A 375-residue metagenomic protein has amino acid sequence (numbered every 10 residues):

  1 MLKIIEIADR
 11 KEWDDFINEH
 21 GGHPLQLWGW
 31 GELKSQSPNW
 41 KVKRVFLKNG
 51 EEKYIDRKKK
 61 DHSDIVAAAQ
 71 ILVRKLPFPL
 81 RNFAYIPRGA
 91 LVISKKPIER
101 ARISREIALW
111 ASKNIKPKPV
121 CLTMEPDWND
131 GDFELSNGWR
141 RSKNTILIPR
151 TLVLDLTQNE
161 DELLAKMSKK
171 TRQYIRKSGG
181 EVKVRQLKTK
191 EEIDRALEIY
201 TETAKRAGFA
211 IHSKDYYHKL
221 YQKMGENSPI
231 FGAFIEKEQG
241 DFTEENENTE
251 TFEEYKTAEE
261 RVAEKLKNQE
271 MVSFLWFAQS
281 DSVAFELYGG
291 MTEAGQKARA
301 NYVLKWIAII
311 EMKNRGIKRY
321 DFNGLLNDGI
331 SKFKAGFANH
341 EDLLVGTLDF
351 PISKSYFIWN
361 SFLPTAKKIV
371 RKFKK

Functional and structural regions predicted by a protein language model:
I4-K59, A68-P79, P126, D130-G131 (+3 more regions): A conserved beta-strand-loop-helix scaffold within acyl/acetyltransferase catalytic domains
I5, N39-K41, A101-R105, C121-D127 (+7 more regions): Low-complexity, flexible helical/coil segments
E6-R10, L33, S136-D161, N314-K375: Active-site/acyl-donor-binding loops of N-acyltransferases
W30, V92-I98, W110-K113, T145-R150 (+6 more regions): Glycine-rich loops and low-complexity Gly/Arg-rich segments that provide flexible linkers or classic glycine-based
D64-I65: N-terminal positively charged helical leader segments and presequences
P79-N144, D281-N339: Acyl-donor binding region in acyl/amide transferases
